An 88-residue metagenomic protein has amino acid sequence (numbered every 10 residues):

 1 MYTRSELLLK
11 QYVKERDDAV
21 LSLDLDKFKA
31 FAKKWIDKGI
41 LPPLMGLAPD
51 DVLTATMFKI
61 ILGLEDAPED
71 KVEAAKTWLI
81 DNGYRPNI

Functional and structural regions predicted by a protein language model:
M1-W35: Short terminal alpha-helical segments
R16-D17, P49-D50, D81: Intrinsic-disorder/low-complexity regions
I36-E69: Acidic, low-complexity, intrinsically disordered interaction modules
K38, D81-N82, P86: TPR/TPR-like alpha-solenoid repeats
I60, W78-L79: Core register positions within helices of long alpha-helical scaffolds
A74-K76: Conserved hydrophobic register position within alpha-solenoid helical repeats
